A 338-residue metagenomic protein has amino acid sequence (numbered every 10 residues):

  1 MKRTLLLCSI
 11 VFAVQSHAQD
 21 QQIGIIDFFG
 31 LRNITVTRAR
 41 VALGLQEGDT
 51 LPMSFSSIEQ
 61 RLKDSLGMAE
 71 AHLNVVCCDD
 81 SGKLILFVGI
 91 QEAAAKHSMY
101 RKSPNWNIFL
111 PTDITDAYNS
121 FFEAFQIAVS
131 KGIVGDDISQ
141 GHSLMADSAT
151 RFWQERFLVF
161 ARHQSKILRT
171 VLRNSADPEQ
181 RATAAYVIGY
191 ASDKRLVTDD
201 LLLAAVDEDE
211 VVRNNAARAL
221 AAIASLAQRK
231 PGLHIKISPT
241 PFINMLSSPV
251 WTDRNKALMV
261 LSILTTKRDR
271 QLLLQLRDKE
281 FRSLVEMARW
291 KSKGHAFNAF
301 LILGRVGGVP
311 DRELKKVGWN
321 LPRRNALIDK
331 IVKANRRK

Functional and structural regions predicted by a protein language model:
T4-A13: Sec-dependent N-terminal signal peptides
V14-A18: Sec/Tat signal peptide C-region and signal peptidase I cleavage site
Q19-R32, L45-P104: Periplasmic polypeptide-binding modules associated with outer-membrane biogenesis and secretion
V36, R40-L43, F55-K63, S165 (+5 more regions): Extracytoplasmic/secreted envelope proteins and their assembly/folding machinery, especially bacterial periplasmic
Q91, A95-R195, L203-V206, E210-T240 (+5 more regions): Extended repeat-based scaffolds of very large eukaryotic assembly and lipid-transport proteins
M259-L261, T265: Short, solvent-exposed interaction modules
